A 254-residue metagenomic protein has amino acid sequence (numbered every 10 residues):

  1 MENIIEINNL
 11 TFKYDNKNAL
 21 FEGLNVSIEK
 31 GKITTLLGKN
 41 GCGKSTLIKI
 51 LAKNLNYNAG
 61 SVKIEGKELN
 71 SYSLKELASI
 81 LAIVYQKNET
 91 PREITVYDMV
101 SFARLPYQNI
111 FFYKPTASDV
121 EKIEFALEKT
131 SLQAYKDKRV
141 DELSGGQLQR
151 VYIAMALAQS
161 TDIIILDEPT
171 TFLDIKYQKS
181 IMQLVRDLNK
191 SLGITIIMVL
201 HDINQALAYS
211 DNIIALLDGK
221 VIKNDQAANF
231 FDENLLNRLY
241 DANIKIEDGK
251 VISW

Functional and structural regions predicted by a protein language model:
M1-I7, T11-G23, S71-S73, P91: A short, flexible loop at the N-terminus of ABC-type nucleotide-binding domains that lies
L37-K39: The feature captures the beta-strand-to-loop junction immediately N-terminal to the Walker
A52: Helix-to-loop junction immediately C-terminal to a conserved catalytic motif
G60-E68, L77: Conserved ABC transporter NBD signature motif
R139-L143: Conserved ABC ATPase signature
I164-E168: Catalytic Walker B motif of ABC-type/P-loop ATPase nucleotide-binding domains
L239-W254: ABC ATPase nucleotide-binding domains
